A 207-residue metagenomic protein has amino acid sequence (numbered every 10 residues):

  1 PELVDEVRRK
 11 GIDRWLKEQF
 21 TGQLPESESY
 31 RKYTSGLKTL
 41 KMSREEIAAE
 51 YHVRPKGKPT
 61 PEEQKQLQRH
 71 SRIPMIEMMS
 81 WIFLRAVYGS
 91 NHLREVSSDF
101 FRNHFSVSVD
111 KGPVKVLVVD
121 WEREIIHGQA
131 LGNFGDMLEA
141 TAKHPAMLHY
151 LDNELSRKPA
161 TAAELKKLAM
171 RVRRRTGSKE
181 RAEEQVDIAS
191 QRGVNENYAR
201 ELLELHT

Functional and structural regions predicted by a protein language model:
E2-Q129, H149-R175, K179-S190: N-terminal accessory alpha/beta regions
A140-T141: Conserved catalytic core of Hanks-type protein kinase domains
H144-P145: Outer membrane beta-barrel
G193: A short mid-domain helix/strand-loop element embedded in enzyme catalytic domains that forms or borders the active-site
N197, L202: Structured binding elements
T207: Glycine- and charge-enriched loop/helix tracts that form the active or gating conduit in phosphate/cation-handling
